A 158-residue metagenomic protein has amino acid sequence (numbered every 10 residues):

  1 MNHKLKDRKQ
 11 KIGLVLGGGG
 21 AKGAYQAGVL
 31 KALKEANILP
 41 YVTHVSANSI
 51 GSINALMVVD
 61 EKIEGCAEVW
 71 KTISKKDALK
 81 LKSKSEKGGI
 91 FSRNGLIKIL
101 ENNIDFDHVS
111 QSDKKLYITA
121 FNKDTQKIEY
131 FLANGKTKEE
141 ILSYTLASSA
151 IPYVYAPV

Functional and structural regions predicted by a protein language model:
M1-N48, L56-V158: Patatin-like phospholipase
